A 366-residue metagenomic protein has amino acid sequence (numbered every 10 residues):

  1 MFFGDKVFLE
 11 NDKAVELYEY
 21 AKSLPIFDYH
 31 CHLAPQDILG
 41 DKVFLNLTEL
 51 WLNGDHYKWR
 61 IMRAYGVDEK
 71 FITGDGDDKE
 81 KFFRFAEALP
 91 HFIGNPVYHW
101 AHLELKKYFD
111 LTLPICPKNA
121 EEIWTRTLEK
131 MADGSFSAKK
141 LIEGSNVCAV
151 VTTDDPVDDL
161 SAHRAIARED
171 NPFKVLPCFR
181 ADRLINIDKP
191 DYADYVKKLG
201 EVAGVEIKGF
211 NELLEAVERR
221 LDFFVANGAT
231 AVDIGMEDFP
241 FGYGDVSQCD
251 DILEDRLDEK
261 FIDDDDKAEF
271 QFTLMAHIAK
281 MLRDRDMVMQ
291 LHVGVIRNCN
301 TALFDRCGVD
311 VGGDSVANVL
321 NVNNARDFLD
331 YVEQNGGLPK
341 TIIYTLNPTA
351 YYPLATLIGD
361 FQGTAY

Functional and structural regions predicted by a protein language model:
M1-R285, Q334-Y351, A355, G359-Y366: Metal-cofactor-binding active-site regions of metalloenzymes
V288: Residue-level detector of anion-binding/catalytic polar loops
V295, N300: Hard-cation-handling environments
F304-V316: Active-site loop ensemble at the mouth of alpha/beta enzyme cores that anchors a bound cofactor
D314-R326, L346-L354: A general structural motif
F328-Q334: Short, basic/hydrophobic alpha-helical segments
